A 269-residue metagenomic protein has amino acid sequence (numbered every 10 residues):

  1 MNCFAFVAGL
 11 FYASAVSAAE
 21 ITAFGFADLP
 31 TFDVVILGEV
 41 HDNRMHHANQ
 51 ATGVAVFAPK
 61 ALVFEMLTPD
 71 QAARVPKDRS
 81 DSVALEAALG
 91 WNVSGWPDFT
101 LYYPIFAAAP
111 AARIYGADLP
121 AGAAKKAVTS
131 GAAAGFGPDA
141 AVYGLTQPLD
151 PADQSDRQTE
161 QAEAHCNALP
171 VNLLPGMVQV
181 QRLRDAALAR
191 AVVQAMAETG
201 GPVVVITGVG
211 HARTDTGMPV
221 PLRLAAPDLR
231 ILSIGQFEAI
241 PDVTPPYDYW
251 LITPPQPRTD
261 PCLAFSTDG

Functional and structural regions predicted by a protein language model:
F4-D33: N- or domain-start disorder-to-order transition segments that initiate the globular core
T22-F57: Zymogen propeptides
E39, G176, V180, P202-T214 (+1 more regions): Glycine-rich anion-binding loop/nest that anchors nucleotide
V40-N43, L67-Q71, P120-A124, V209-R213 (+1 more regions): Solvent-exposed loop/turn segments at secondary-structure junctions within structured extracellular/periplasmic domains
H47-V56, P104-I105, A191, G217-P221: A short acidic, amphipathic alpha-helical/loop segment
A61, R74-A195: A substrate-binding/cap region within the structured catalytic cores of diverse enzymes
A61-T68, L232-Q236: Short internal beta-strands
A187-M196, H211-G269: C-terminal regions of proteins
